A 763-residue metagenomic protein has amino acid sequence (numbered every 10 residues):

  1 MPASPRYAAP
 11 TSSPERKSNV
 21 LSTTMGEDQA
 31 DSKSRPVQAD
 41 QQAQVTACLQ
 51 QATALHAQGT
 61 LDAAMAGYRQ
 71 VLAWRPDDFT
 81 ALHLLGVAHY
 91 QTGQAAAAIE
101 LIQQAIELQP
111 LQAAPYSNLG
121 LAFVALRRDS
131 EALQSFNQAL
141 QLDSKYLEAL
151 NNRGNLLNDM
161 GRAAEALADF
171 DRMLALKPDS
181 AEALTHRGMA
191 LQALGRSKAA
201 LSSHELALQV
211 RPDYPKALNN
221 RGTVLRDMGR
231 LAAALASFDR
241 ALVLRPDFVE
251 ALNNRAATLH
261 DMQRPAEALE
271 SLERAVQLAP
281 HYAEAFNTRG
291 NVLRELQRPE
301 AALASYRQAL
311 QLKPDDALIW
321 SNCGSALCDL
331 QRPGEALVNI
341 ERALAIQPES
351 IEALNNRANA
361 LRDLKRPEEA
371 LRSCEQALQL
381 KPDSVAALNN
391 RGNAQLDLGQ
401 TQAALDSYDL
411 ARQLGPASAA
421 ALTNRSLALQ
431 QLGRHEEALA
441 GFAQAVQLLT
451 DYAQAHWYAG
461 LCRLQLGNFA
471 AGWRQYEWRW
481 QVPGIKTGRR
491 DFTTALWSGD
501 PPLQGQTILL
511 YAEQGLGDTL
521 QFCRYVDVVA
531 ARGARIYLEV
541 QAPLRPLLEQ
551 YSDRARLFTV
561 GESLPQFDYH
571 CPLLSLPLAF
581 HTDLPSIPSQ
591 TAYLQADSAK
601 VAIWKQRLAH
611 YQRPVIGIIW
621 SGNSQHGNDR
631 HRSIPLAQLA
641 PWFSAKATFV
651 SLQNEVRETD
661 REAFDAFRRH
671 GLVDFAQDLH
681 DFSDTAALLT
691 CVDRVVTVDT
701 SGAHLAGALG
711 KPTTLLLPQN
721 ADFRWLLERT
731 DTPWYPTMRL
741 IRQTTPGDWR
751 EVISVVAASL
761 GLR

Functional and structural regions predicted by a protein language model:
M1-R694, D699-R763: Alpha-helical solenoid repeat scaffolds of the TPR/TPR-like class and their adjacent stem/linker regions that mediate
